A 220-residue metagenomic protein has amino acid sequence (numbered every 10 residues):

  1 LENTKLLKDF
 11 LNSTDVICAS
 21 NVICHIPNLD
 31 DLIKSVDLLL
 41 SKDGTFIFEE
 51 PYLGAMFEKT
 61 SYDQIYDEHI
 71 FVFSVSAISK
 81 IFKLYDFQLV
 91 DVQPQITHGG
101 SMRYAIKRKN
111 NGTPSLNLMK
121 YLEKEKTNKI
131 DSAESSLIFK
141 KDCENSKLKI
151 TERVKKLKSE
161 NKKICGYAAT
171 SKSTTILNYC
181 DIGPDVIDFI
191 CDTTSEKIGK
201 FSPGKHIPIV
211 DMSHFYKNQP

Functional and structural regions predicted by a protein language model:
T4-L7, L157-P220: A solvent-exposed beta-alpha-beta segment
D15-A19: A conserved beta-strand element that flanks and buttresses the S-adenosyl-L-methionine
V22: Hydrophobic adenine-recognition pocket in adenosine-nucleotide-binding enzymes
D30-I47: A short glycine-rich, Lys/Arg-flanked "PGG" loop and its adjoining helix->strand segment in the class I
F48-F71, V75-A77: Short, glycine-/aromatic-enriched active-site segment of Class I SAM-dependent methyltransferases
F87-H98: Conserved S-adenosyl-L-methionine
H98-E144: Flexible, glycine-/basic-rich loop-and-beta segments that form/coincide with the SAM-dependent methyltransferase
K141-E160: A short, well-structured juxtamembrane/interface segment
